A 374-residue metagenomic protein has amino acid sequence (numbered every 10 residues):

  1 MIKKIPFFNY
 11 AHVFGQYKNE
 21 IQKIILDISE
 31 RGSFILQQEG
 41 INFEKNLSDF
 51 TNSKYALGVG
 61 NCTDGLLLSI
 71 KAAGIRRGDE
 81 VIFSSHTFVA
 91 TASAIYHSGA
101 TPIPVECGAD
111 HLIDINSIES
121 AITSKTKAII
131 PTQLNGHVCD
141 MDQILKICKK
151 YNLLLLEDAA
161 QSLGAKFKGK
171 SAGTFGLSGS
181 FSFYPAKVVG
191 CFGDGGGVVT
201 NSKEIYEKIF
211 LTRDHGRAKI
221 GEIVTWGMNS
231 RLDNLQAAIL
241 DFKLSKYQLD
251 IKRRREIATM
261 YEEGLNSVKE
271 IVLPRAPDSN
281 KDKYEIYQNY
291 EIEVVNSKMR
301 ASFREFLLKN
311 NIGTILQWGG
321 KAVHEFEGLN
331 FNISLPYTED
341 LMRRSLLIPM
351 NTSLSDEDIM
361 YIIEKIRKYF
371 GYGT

Functional and structural regions predicted by a protein language model:
M1-S33, P349: N-terminal "arm"/small-domain region of PLP-dependent enzymes with the aminotransferase-like
A11, E39-N46, F50-A56, N116 (+5 more regions): PLP-dependent aminotransferase class I/II
G32-E80, A94-S98, I103-V105, K170: Phosphate-binding glycine-rich loop
L67-I122, A128-I130, F306: Conserved PLP-anchoring active-site segment centered on the Schiff-base-forming lysine
S93-I95, I147, V188, L235: Hydrophobic/aromatic ligand-binding patch that stacks against planar heteroaromatic rings of cofactors or nucleotides
S98, K150-Y151, N310: Helix C-cap/helix->beta junction micro-motif
D110-C191, G197-V199, L347: Active-site phosphate-binding strand-loop segment of PLP-dependent enzymes
